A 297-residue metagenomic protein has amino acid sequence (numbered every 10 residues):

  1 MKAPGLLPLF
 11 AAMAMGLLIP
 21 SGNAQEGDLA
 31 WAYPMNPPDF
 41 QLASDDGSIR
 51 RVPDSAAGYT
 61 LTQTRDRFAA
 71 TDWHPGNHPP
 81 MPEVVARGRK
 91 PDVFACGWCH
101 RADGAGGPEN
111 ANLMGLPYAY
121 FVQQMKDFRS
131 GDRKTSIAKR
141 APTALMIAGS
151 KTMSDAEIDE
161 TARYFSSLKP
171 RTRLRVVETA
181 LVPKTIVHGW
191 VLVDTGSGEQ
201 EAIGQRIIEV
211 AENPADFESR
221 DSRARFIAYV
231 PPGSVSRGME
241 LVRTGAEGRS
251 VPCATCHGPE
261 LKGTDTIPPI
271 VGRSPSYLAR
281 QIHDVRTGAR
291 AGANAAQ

Functional and structural regions predicted by a protein language model:
M1-L6: N-terminal secretory signal peptides that target proteins for export/translocation
P8-L18: Bacterial N-terminal signal peptides
I19-A24: Sec/Tat signal peptide C-region and signal peptidase I cleavage site
Q25-F94, S136-P252, T287-Q297: Flexible coil segments in periplasmic/lumen-exposed cytochrome c-class electron-transfer proteins
A86-G97, R101-K134, A138-M153, E178-V191 (+1 more regions): Gly/Gly-Pro-rich "capping" loops immediately C-terminal to redox-active cysteine motifs in periplasmic/lumenal
